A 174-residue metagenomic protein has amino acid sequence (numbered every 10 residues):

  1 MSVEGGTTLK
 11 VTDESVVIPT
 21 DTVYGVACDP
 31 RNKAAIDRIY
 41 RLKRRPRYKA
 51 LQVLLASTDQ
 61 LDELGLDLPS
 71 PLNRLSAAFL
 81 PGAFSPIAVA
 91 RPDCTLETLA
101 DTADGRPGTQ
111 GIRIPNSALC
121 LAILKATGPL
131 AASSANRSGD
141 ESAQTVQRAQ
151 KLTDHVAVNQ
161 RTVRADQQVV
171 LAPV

Functional and structural regions predicted by a protein language model:
M1-V174: Active-site-adjacent structural elements in enzyme catalytic cores
